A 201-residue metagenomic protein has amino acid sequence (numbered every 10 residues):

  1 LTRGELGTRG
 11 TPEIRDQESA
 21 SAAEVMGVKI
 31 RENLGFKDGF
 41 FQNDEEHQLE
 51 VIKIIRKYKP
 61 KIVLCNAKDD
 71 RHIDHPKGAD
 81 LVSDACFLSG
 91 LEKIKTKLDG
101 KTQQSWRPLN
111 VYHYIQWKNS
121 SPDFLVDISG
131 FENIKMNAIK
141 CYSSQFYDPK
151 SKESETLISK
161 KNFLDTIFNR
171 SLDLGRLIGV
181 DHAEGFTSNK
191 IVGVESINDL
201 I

Functional and structural regions predicted by a protein language model:
L1-Y58, T187, N198-D199: Active-site rim/loop-helix segments in enzyme catalytic domains that contact anionic ligands
E45-I201: Metal-dependent de-N-acetylase/amidase catalytic core
